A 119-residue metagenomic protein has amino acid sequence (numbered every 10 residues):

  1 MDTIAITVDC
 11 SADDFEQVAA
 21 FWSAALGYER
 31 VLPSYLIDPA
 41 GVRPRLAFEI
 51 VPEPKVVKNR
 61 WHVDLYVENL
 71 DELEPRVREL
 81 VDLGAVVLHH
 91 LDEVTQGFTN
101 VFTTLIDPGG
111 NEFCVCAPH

Functional and structural regions predicted by a protein language model:
M1-A19, W61, C116-H119: N-terminal beta-strand motif that seeds the catalytic metal site of vicinal oxygen chelate
D2, V57-N59, G97: Residue-level preference for beta-strand/loop junctions
I4, R43, I50, E79-V81: Macromolecular interaction modules
V8-D9, S34-P39, E74-R78: N-terminal start-of-chain detector that recognizes signal peptides and the immediate post-cleavage beginning
D14-E29, L80-D82: Amphipathic alpha-helical segments
F15, V63-G109: Vicinal oxygen chelate
W22, L46-A47, H90, F102 (+1 more regions): Bulky hydrophobic/aromatic packing residues
L26-W61, V67, P108, E112-A117: Conserved short beta-strand elements that form part of the metal-binding/catalytic scaffold of enzyme active sites
